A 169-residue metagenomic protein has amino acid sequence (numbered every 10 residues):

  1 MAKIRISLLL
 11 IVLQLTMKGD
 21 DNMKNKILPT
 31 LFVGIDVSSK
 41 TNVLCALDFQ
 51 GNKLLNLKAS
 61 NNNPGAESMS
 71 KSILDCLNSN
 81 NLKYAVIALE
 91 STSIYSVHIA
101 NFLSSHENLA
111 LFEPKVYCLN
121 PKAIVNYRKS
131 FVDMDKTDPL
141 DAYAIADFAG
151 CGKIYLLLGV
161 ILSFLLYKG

Functional and structural regions predicted by a protein language model:
M1-G169: Phosphate- and other anionic-substrate recognition elements at nucleic-acid/protein interfaces
